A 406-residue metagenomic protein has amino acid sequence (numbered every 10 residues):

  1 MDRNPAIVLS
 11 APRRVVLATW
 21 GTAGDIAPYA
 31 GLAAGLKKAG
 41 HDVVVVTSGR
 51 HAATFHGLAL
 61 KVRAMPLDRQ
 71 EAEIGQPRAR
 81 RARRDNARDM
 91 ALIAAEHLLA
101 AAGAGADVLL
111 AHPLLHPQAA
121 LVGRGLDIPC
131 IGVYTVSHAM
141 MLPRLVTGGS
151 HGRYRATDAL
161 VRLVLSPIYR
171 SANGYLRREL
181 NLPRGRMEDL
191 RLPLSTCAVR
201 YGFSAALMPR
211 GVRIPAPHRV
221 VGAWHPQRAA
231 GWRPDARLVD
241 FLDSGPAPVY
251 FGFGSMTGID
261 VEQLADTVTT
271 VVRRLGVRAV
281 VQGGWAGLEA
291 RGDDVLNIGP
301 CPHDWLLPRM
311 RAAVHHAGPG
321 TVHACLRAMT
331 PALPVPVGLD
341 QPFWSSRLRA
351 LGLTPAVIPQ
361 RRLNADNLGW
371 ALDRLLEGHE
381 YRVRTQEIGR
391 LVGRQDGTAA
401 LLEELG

Functional and structural regions predicted by a protein language model:
D2-V44, R50-A59, L109, A156-L190 (+5 more regions): Nucleotide-activated sugar donor-binding and catalytic core shared by glycosyltransferases and related lipid-linked
R3, L9-A11, A206-A312: Donor-nucleotide binding loops and adjacent catalytic segments primarily of GT-B fold Leloir glycosyltransferases
V44-N86: Conserved nucleotide-sugar phosphate-binding/catalytic loop shared by glycosyltransferases and other
T47-A52, L114-P117, S204-M208, Q282-L288: Short, polar loop motifs at secondary-structure junctions
H51-A53, R69-A72, G132, V136-P143 (+1 more regions): Short gly/pro/ser/thr-enriched loop/turn and capping motifs at secondary-structure boundaries
A72-Q76, M140-V146, A229-W232, L307-R309 (+2 more regions): Short, charged, surface-exposed secondary-structure boundary motifs
A91-A159, A206-L207: Conserved nucleotide-sugar donor-interacting segment of glycosyltransferase catalytic cores, predominantly GT-B
L126-P129, C197, V277, T330: A short helix->loop->beta-strand "cap" motif at the edges of active sites that frequently abuts
